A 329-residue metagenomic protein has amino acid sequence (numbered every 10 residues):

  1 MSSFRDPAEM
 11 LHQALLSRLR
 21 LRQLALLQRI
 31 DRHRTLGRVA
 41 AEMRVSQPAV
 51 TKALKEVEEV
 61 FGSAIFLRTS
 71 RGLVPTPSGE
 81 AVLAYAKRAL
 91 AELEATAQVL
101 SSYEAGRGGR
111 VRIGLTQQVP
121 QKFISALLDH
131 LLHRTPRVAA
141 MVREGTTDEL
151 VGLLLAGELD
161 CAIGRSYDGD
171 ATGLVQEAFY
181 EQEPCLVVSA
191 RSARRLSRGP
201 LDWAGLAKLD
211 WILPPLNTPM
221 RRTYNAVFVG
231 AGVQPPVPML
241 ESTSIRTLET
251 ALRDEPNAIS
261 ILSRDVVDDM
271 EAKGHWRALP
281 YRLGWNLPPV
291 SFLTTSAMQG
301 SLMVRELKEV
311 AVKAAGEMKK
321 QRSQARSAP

Functional and structural regions predicted by a protein language model:
Q28-S46: Short helix-boundary/capping micro-motifs
E58-E80: A short LG(V/I)-centered, amphipathic sequence patch enriched for acidic residue(s) preceding the LG motif
G108-D170: Central regulatory/effector-binding core of bacterial HTH transcription factors
F123, M220, R277-Q321: A late-sequence structural motif
T146-V151, L155-L159, R165, N217-L279: Hydrophobic hinge/microswitch elements
R165, R195-L196, L201, L209-A231 (+3 more regions): Secondary-structure junction motif
A171-E177, Q182, L196, R246-A297: Beta-alpha-beta core module
L174-P184, V188-W211: Flexible hinge/capping segments at coil-to-helix
